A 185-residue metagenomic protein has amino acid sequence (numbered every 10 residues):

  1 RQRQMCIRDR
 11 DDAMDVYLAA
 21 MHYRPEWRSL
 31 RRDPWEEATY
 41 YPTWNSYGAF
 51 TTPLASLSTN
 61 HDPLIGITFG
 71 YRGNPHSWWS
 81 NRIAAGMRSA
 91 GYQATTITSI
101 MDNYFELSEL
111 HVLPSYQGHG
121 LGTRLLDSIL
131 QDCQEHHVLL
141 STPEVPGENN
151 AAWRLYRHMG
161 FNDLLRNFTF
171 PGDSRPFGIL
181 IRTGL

Functional and structural regions predicted by a protein language model:
R1, M14-L30: Helix-loop element at the rim of GNAT/NAT acetyltransferase active sites that forms part of the acceptor-substrate
Q2-I7: Short, small-residue-biased leader/transition segments that mark boundaries at the very start of proteins
P25-L57, F69-R72, T95-T96: Active-site rim helix/loop that mediates acceptor-substrate recognition in acyltransferases
N60-H61, F69-E109: Conserved acyl-donor/pantetheine-binding loop and adjacent beta-alpha core of acyl/acetyltransferases and related
H61-G66, A151: Glycine-rich acetyl-CoA-binding "A-motif" of GNAT/NAT acetyltransferases
Y104-F105, C133-V145: Conserved GNAT acetyl-CoA-binding A-motif
Y116-S128: Conserved acetyl-CoA pyrophosphate-binding loop and the N-cap/start of the following alpha-helix in GNAT-like
T123-R124, Q134, V145-F168, G172-D173: Conserved active-site alpha-helix within GNAT-family acetyltransferase domains
